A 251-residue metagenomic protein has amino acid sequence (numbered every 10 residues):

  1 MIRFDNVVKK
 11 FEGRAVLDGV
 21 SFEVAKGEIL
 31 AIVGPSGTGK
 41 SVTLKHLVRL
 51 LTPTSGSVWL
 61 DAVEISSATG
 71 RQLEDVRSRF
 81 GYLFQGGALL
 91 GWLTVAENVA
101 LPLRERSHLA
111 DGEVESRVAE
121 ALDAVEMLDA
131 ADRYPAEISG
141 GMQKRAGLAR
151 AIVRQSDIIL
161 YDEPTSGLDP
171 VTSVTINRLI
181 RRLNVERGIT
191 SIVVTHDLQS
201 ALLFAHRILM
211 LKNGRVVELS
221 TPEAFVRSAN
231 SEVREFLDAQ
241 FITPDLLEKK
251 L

Functional and structural regions predicted by a protein language model:
V48: Helix-to-loop junction immediately C-terminal to a conserved catalytic motif
V63-E64, G112-D129: Conserved ABC ATPase "signature" region
Y134-I138, M142: Conserved ABC ATPase signature
V153-D157: A short, proline-enriched helix->beta-strand linker immediately N-terminal to the Walker B motif in ABC-type P-loop
I159-D162: Catalytic Walker B motif of ABC-type/P-loop ATPase nucleotide-binding domains
P170-T172: Helix N-cap at the start of a conserved alpha-helix in ABC-type nucleotide-binding domains
